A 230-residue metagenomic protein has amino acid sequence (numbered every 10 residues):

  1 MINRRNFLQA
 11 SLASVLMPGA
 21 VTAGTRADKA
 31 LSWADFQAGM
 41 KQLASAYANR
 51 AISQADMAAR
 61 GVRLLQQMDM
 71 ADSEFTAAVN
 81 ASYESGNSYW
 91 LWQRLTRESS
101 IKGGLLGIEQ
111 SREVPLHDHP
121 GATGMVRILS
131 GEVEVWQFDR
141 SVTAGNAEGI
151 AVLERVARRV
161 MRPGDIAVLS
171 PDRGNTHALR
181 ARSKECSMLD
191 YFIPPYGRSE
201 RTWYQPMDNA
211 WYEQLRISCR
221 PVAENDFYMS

Functional and structural regions predicted by a protein language model:
M1-V15: N-terminal secretory signal peptides and thylakoid transit peptides that target proteins across membranes
G19-D56, Y212, R220-S230: C-terminal segment of N-terminal export signals and the immediately downstream linker at the start of the mature
A55-M70: N-terminal, Lys/Arg-enriched amphipathic/low-complexity engagement segments that precede the first folded domain
S85-Q110, I166: A short glycine-rich, His/Asp/Glu-containing loop-to-beta-strand
L105-D118, P171-G174: Conserved short histidine dyad/triad with adjacent acidic residue
G121-W136: Glycine- and acidic-residue-biased ligand/ion/polar-headgroup-sensing regions
V142-G174: Short acidic-glycine-tyrosine-enriched beta hairpin
T176-M229: Double-stranded beta-helix
